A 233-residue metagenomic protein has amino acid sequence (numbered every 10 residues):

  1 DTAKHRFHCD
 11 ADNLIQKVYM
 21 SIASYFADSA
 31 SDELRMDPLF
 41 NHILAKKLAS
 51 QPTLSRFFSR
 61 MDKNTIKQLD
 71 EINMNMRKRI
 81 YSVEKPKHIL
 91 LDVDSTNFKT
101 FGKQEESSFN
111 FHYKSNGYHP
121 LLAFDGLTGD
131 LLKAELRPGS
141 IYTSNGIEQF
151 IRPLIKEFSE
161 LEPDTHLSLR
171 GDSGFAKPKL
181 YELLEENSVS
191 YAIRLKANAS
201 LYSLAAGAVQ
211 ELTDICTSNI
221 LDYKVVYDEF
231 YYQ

Functional and structural regions predicted by a protein language model:
D1-I15, N145: Basic, short loop/linker segments at the boundary and entry of helix-turn-helix/winged-helix-like folds
L14-I22: Short, amphipathic alpha-helical "recognition" segments used to contact nucleic acids or chromatin
Q16-K17, S31, L48-S50, L54 (+4 more regions): Short, conserved catalytic/metal-binding motifs centered on acidic residues
D28-I43: DNA-recognition alpha helix
S55-L122: Active-site-proximal, Lys/Arg-enriched surface segment that forms a nucleic-acid-binding/basic interface patch
F111-E162: Electropositive, glycine- and tryptophan-enriched low-complexity nucleic-acid-binding patches
S144-Y202: Domain-level cores of phosphate- or acyl-group-handling catalytic modules
A192-Q233: An anionic, glycine-rich sequence signature occurring as long contiguous blocks
